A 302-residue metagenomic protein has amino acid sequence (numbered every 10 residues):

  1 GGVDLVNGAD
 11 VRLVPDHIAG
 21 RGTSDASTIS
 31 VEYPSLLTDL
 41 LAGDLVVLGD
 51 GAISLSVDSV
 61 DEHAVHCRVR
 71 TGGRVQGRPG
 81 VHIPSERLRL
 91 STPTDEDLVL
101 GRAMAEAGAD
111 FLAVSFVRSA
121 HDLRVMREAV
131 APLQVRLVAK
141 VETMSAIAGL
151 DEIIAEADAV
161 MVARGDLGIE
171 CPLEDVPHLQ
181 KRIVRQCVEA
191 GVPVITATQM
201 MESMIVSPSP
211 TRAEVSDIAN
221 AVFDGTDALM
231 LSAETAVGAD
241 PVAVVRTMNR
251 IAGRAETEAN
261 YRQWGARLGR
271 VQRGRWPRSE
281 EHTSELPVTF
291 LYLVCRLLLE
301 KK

Functional and structural regions predicted by a protein language model:
G1-G101: Beta-strand/loop-dominated core regions that host nucleotide or nucleotide-derived cofactor-binding catalytic loops
L13-P15, V47-G49, C67, V114 (+4 more regions): General beta-strand structural signal in soluble alpha/beta enzymes
Q76-G77, L133-G149, R246-A255, A259: Conserved anion-binding
Q76-R87, A105-A109, M161-D166, E256-R270: Gly-rich Lys/Arg/Thr-decorated short loops/hinges at beta-loop-alpha junctions or inter-strand turns that position
R89, V138, E189, M248-E280: Long, charged amphipathic helices and adjacent flexible linkers at domain junctions
R89-T198, M204-V215, A219-V222, A236: Conserved alpha/beta-domain cores
A213, D217-L268: Active-site or pore-adjacent capping/gating segments
E281-K302: Single conserved hydrophobic/aromatic residue that forms the stacking wall/gate of nucleotide- or nucleobase-binding
